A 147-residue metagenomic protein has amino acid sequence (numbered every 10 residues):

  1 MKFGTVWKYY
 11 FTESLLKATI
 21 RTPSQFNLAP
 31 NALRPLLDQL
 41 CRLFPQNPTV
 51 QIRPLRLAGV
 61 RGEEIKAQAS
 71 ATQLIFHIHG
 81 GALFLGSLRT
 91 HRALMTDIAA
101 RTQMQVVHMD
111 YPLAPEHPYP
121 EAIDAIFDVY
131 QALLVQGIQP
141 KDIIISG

Functional and structural regions predicted by a protein language model:
M1-A69: A glycine/proline-hinged amphipathic helix-loop "lid/cap" segment that gates access to hydrophobic ligand pockets
T72-G81: Short beta-strand element of the alpha/beta-hydrolase
A82-F84, R89-T90, V106, A132: Serine-hydrolase catalytic-loop signature spanning alpha/beta hydrolases and amidase-signature enzymes
R89-V107: Short amphipathic alpha-helix adjacent to the substrate-entry channel of hydrolases
L94, V107-D142: Catalytic nucleophile-loop/oxyanion-hole region of alpha/beta-hydrolase and closely related hydrolase-like folds
I144-G147: Short beta-strand immediately N-terminal to the catalytic nucleophile in serine-hydrolase-like folds
